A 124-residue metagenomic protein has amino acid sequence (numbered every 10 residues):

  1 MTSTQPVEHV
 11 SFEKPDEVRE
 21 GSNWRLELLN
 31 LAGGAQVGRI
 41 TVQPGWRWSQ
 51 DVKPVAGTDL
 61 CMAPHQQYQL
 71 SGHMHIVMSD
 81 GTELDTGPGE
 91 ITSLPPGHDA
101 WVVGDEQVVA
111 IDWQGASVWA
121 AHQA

Functional and structural regions predicted by a protein language model:
M1-Q43, S49-Q50: A short, N-terminal "cap"/entry segment at the start of jelly-roll beta-barrel domains of the cupin/DSBH fold
T2-K14, W101-A124: Double-stranded beta-helix
L28, R39-T41, Q66, E83 (+2 more regions): Conserved hydrophobic/aromatic beta-strand scaffold that supports enzyme active sites
V42, T58-I76: Short, conserved beta-strand element in jelly-roll/cupin
R47-W48, G72-V77, A100: Short beta-strand segments in beta-sandwich/barrel cores
D51-M62, L84: Vicinal oxygen chelate
L70-S71, P96, G104: A cytosolic small-molecule/anion-sensing beta-strand core signal
M78-H98: Short acidic-glycine-tyrosine-enriched beta hairpin
